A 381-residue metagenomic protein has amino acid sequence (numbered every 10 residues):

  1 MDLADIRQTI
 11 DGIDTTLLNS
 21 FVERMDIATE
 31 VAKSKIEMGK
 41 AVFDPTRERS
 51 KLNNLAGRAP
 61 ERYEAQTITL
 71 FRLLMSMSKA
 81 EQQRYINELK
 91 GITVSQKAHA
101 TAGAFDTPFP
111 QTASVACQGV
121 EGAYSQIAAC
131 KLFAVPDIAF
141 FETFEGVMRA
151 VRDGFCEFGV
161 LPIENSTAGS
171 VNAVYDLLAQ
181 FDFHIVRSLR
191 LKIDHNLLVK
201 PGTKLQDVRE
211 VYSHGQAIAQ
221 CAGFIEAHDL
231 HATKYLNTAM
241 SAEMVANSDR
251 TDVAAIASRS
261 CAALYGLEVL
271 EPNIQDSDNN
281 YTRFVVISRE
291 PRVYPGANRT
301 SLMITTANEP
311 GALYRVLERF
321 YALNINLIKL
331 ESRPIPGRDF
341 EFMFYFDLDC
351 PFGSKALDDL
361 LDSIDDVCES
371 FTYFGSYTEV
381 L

Functional and structural regions predicted by a protein language model:
M1-L381: Domain-level signature for soluble enzymes in the chorismate/prephenate branch of the shikimate pathway
